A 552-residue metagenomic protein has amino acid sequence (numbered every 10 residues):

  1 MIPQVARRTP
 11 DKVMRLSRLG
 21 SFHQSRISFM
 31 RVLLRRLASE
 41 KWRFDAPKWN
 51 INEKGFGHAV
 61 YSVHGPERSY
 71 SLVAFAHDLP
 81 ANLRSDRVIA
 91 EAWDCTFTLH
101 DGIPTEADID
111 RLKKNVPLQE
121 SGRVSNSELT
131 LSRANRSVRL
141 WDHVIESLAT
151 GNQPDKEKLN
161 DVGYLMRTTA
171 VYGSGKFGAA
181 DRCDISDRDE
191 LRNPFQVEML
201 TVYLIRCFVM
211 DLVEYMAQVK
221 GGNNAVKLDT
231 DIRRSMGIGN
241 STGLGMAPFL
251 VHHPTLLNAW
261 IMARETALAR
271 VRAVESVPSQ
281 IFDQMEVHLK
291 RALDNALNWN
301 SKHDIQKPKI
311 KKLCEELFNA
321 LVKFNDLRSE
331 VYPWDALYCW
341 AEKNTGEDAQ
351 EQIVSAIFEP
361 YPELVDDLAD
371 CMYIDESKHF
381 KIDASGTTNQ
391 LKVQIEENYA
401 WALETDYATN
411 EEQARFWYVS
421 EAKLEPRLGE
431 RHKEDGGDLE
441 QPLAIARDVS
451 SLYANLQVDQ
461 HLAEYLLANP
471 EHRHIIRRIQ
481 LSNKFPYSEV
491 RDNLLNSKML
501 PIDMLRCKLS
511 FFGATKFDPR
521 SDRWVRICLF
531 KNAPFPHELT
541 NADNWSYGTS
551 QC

Functional and structural regions predicted by a protein language model:
I2-S21, K54-F56, S71, A76-D78 (+8 more regions): Long, solvent-exposed non-transmembrane regions
S21-A46: Amphipathic alpha-helical segments
L37-E91, N389, V393, A414 (+1 more regions): Amphipathic, interaction-prone secondary-structure segments
G65-L129, V202-I205, V209-H252, A259-M262 (+11 more regions): Intrinsically disordered, low-complexity regulatory segments enriched in Ser/Thr/Pro and charged residues
Q153-V197, Y203-R206, M210-V213, Q218-E330 (+5 more regions): Acidic, proline/glycine-rich low-complexity IDRs
V287, R291-D294, K311, E315-L321 (+10 more regions): Solvent-exposed adhesion/ligand-recognition segments of exported proteins
E397, T405-Y407, A414-P536, A542-S550: Long C-terminal appendages of very large multidomain proteins
